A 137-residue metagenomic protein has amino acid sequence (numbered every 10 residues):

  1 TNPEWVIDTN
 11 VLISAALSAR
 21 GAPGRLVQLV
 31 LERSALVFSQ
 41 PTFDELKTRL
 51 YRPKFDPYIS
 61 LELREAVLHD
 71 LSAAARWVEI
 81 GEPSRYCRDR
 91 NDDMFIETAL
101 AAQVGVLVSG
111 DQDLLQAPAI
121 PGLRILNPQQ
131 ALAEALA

Functional and structural regions predicted by a protein language model:
T1-F38: Short, well-structured N-terminal submotif of metal-dependent ribonuclease cores
D8-T9, S39, G110-D111, P128: A secondary-structure boundary/capping signal
I13-A15, F55-P57, E82-R88: Short, flexible loop segments at the rims of nucleotide/cofactor-binding pockets, characterized by
A15-A16, R49, Y58, A117 (+1 more regions): Residues that scaffold the ATP/ADP-binding catalytic core of kinase and kinase-like folds
G21, V37, I59-E62, Y86-N91 (+1 more regions): Residues at secondary-structure transition points
Q28-E82: PIN-domain endoribonuclease scaffold, especially VapC-family toxins
S72-V106, Q112: Active-site neighborhoods of divalent-metal-dependent phosphate/nucleic-acid chemistry enzymes
L100-V106, Q112-A137: Acidic, PIN/NYN-like endoribonuclease modules and their adjacent C-terminal/linker elements
